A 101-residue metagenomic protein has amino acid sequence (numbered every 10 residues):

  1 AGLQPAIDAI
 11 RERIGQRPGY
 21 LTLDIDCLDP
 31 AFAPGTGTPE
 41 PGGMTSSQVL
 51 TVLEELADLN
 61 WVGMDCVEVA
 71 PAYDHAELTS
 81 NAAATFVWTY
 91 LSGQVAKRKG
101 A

Functional and structural regions predicted by a protein language model:
A1-A101: Catalytic cores of soluble, metal-dependent hydrolases
